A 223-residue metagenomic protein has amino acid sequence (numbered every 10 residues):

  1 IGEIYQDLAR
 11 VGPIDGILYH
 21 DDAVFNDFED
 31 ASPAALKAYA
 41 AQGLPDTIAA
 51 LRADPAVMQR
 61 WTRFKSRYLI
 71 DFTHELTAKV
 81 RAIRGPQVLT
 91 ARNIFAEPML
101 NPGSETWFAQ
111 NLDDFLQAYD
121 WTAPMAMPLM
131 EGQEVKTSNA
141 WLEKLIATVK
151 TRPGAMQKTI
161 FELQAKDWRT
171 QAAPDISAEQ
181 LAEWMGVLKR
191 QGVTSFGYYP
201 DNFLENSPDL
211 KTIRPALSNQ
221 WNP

Functional and structural regions predicted by a protein language model:
I1-K136: Polysaccharide-binding and catalytic clefts of secreted carbohydrate-active enzymes
D22-F28, L76-V80, Q87-R92, I146-K166 (+1 more regions): Short flexible/disordered coil segments
A118-S138, L142, T148, R152-P223: Substrate-binding cleft of secreted/luminal carbohydrate-active enzymes
